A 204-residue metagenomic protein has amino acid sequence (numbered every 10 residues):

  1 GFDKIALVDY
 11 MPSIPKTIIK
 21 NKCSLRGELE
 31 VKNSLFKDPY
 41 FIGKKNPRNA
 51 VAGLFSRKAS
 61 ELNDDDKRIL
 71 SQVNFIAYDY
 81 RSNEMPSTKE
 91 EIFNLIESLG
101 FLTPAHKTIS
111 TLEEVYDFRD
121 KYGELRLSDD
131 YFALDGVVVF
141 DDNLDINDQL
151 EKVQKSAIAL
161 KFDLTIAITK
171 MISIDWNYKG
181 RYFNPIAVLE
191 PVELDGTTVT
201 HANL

Functional and structural regions predicted by a protein language model:
G1-L204: RNA/tRNA-interacting regions in translation and RNA-turnover enzymes
